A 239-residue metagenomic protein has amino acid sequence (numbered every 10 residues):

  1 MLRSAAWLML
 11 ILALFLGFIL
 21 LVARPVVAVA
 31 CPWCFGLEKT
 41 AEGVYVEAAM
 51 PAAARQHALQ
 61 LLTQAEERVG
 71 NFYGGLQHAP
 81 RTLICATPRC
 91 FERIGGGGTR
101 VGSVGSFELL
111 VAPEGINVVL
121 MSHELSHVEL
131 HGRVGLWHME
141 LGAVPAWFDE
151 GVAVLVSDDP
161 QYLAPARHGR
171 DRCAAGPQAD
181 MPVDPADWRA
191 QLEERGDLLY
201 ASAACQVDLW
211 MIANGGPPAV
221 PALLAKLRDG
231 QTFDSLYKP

Functional and structural regions predicted by a protein language model:
M1-R3: N-terminal Lys/Arg-rich, disordered targeting/topogenic segments
A6-P25: Hydrophobic membrane-insertion alpha-helices, especially the h-region of bacterial N-terminal signal peptides
P25-G43: Ser/Thr/Pro/Gly-rich low-complexity linker/stalk segments immediately outside membranes or between
L37-R55, F107: Acidic/histidine-rich, surface-exposed loop or edge segments in extracytoplasmic proteins
A53-V104, E114: Auxiliary, metal-adjacent structural segments of Zn-dependent hydrolase domains
V69, V119-G135, E150-V154: Active-site recognition of the HExxH zinc-binding catalytic motif
G105-S122, L136-P145: Short pre-active-site segment immediately N-terminal to the catalytic Zn-binding motif
L120, H138-C205, L209-P239: Acidic/His/Gly-enriched intrinsically disordered linker/tail segments that often contain short helix/coil "MoRF-like"
